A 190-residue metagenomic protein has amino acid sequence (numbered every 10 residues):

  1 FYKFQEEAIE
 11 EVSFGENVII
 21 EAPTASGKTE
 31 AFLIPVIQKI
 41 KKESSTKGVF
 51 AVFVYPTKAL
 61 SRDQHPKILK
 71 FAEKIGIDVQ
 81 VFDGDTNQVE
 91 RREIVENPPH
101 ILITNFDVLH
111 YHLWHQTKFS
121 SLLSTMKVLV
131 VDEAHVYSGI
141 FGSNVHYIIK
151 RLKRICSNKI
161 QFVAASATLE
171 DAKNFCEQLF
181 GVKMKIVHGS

Functional and structural regions predicted by a protein language model:
Y2-C156, V163-A165, F175-L179, K185-S190: Conserved P-loop/Walker A NTP-binding site and adjacent catalytic elements of P-loop NTPases
E170-A172: Canonical AAA+ ATPase core
